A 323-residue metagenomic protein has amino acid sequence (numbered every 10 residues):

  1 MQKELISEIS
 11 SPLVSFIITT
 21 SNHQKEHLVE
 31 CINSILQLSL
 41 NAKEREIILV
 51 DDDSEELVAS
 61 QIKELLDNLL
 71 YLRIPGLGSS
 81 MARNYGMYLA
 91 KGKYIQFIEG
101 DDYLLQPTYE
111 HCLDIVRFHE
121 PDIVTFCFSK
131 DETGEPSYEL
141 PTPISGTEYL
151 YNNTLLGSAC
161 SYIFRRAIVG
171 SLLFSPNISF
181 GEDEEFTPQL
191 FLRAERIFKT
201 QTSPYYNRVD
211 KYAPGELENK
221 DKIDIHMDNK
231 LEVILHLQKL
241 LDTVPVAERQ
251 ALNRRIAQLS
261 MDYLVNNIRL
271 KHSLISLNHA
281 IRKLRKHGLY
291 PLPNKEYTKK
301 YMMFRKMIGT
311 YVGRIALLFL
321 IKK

Functional and structural regions predicted by a protein language model:
M1-K3, R269-K323: Membrane-interface aromatic/basic loop that binds lipid-linked glycans or pyrophosphate carriers, typified by
H23-L38: Short, well-formed alpha-helical segments that are part of the catalytic scaffolds of diverse glycosyltransferases
I48-S60, E99: A conserved acidic beta->alpha catalytic loop
I74-A90: Glycine-rich, basic loop-to-helix element that forms the pyrophosphate-binding segment of sugar-nucleotide handling
I95: Short aromatic/hydrophobic "clamp" motif used to bind/position activated sugar donors
P107-S137: Conserved donor NDP-sugar-binding/catalytic core segment of glycosyltransferases
G146-K222: Conserved nucleotide-sugar donor-binding catalytic segment
S203-K211, E216-A247, N266, K271-L289: Catalytic core of nucleotide-sugar-dependent glycosyltransferases
